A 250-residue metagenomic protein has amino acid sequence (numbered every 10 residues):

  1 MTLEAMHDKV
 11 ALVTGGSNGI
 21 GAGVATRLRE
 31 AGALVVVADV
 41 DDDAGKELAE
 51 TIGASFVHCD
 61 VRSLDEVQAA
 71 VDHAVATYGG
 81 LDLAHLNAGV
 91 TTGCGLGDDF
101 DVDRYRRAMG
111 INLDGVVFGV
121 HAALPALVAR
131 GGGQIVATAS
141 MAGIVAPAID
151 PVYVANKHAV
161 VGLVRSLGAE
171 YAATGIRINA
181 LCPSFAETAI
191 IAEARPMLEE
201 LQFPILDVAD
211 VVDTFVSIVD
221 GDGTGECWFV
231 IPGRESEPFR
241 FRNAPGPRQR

Functional and structural regions predicted by a protein language model:
S17-N18: Conserved glycine-rich cofactor-binding loop
A31, V145, V154, S166-I176: Active-site-adjacent segment of SDR/Rossmann-fold oxidoreductases
D42-D43, C59-A70, V102: The beta1-alpha1 cofactor-binding region of Rossmann-like NAD(H)/NADP(H)-dependent oxidoreductases
V90, D101-V117, V136, V160: Catalytic Tyr-X3-Lys loop
T91-R106, I149-V152, A192: Conserved mid-core segment of classical short-chain dehydrogenase/reductases
V120, N156: Active-site helix of classical SDR
S140: Residue(s) in the substrate-gating loop at a strand-loop-helix junction that position the organic substrate next
A180, M197-F241: C-terminal helical subdomain
